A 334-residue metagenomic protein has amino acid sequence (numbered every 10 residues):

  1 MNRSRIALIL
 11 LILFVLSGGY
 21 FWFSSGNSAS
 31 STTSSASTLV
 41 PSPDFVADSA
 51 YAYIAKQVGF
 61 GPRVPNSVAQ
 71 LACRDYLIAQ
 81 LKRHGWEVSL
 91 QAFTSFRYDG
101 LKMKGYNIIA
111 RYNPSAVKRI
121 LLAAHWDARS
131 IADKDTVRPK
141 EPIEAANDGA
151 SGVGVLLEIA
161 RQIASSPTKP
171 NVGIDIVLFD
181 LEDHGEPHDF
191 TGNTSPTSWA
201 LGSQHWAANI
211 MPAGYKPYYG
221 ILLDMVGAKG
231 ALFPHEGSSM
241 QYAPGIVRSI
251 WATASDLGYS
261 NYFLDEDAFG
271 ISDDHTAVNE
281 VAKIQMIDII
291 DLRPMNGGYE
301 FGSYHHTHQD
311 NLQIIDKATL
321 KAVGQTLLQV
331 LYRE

Functional and structural regions predicted by a protein language model:
M1-I12: N-terminal Sec-pathway targeting helices
S25-R74, H84, G297-I314: N-terminal capping segment at the start of a domain
S37-D44, G59-V68, S95-Y98, R138-A150 (+5 more regions): Second-shell loop/turn segments in exported
A52-K56, P62-S115: A non-catalytic alpha/beta surface segment that caps or lines the substrate-entry region of metallo-dependent hydrolase
V64-P65, T94-R97, P114-A116, W126-S130 (+4 more regions): Solvent-exposed loop/turn segments at secondary-structure junctions within structured extracellular/periplasmic domains
L90, I109, R119-A123, D175-L178 (+3 more regions): Structural recognition of the beta-strand scaffold that forms the well-ordered cores of secreted hydrolase catalytic
K102, Y219, V226-E334: Active-site-adjacent substrate-binding region of metalloamidase/peptidase-like peptide-processing proteins
E141-G245, D274: Acidic/histidine-rich catalytic neighborhood of metal-dependent amide-processing enzymes
